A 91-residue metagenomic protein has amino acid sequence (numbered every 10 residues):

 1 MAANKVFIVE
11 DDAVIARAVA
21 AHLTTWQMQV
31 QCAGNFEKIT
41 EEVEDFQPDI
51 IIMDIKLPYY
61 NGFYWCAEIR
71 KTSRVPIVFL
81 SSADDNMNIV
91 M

Functional and structural regions predicted by a protein language model:
M1-M91: N-terminal/domain-start alpha-helical segments
